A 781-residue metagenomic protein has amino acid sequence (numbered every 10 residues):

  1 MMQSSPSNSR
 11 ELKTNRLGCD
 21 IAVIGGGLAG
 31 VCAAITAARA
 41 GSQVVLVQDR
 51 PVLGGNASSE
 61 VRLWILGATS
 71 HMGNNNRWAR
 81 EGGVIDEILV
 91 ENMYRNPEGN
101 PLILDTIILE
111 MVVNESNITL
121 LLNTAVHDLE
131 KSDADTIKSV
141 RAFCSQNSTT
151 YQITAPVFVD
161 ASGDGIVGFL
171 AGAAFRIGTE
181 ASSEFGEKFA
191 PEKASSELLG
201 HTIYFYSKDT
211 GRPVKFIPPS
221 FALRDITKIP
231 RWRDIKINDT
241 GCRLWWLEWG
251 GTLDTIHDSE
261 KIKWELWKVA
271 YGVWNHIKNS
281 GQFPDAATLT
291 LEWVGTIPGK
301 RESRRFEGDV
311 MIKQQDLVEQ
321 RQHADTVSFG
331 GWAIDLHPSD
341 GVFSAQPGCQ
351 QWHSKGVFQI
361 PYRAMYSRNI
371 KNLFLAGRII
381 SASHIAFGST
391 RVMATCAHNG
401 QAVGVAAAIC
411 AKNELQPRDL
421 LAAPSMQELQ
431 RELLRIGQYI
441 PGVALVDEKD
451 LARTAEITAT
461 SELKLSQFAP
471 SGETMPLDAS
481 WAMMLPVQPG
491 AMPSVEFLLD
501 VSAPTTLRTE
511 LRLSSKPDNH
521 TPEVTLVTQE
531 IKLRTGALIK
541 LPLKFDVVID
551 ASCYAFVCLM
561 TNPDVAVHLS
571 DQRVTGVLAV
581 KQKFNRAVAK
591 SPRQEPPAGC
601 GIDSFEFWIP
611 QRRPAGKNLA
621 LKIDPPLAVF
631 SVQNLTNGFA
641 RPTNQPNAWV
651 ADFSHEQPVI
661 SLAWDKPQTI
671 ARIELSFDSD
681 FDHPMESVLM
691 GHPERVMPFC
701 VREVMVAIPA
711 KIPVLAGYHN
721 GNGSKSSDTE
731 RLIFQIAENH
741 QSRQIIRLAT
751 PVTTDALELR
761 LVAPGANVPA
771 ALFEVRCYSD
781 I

Functional and structural regions predicted by a protein language model:
N8-K13, G18, T36, S42-Q43 (+4 more regions): Conserved N-terminal/central alpha/beta ligand/cofactor-binding core
E11, N15, N56, S132 (+6 more regions): Flavin (FAD/FMN)-binding glycine-rich loop and adjacent Rossmann-like elements that form
N15-G27: Beta1/beta-strand and adjacent pyrophosphate-binding region of the FAD-binding site in flavoprotein oxidoreductases
G30: N-terminal Rossmann-fold NAD(P) dinucleotide-binding loop
M484, L498-L499, P504-N519, R641-D728 (+1 more regions): Aromatic, loop-rich ligand-recognition surfaces of beta-strand-rich domains
V495: Bacterial carbohydrate/catabolite-sensing allosteric modules
R534-A551, T561-D564, L732-L757, L761-A766: Beta-sandwich interaction modules
G576-F653, V659-I660: PGST-rich, cysteine-poor low-complexity/disordered linker and tail segments that act as flexible spacers
